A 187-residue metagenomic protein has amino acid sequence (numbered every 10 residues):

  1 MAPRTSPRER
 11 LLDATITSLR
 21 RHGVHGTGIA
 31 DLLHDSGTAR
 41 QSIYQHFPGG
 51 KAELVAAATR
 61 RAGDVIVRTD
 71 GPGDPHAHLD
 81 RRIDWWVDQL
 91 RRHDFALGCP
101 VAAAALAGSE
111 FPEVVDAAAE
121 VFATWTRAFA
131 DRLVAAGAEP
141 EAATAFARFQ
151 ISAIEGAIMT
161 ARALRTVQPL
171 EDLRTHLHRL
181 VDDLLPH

Functional and structural regions predicted by a protein language model:
M1-S6, H187: N-terminal intrinsically disordered/low-complexity leader segments
R10, A14, S18-A57: Helix-turn-helix
T59-V65: Short, basic, alpha-helical segments at the C-terminal edge of helix-turn-helix-like DNA-binding modules
V67-G98, F146-Q150: Hydrophobic alpha-helical connector segments
R92-D116: Amphipathic alpha-helical segments used for helix-helix packing
L97-A103, E141-T160, D172, H176-L180: Hydrophobic alpha-helical segments that form the core of small-molecule binding pockets and/or dimer interfaces
A107-E110, I151-P169, D183-H187: Amphipathic C-terminal alpha-helical segment
F111-P112, F122-A147, L184-H187: Hydrophobic alpha-helical bundle segments that form small-molecule/ligand-binding pockets
